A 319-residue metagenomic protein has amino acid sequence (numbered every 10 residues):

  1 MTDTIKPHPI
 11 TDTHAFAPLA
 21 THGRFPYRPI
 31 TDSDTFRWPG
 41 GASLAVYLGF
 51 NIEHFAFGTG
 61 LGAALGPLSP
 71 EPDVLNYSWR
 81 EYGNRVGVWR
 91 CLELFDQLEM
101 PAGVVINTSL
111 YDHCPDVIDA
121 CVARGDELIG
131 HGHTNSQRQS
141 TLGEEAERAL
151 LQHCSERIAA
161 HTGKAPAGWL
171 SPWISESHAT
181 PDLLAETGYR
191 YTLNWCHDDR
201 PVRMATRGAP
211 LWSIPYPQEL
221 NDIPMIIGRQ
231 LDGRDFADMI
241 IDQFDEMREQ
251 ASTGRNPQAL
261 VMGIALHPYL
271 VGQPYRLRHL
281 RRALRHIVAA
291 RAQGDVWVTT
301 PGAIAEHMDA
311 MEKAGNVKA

Functional and structural regions predicted by a protein language model:
D3-G40, E156-P257: Active-site-adjacent pocket scaffolds in enzyme catalytic domains
H8-E127, H279, D295: Active-site beta->alpha N-cap acidic-glycine motif
P29, Y191, I241-A319: C-terminal domain-boundary segment and adjacent tail
T59-G62, V117, P181-L183, R203-A205 (+2 more regions): Short aromatic-enriched loop/helix-cap "lid" or pocket-rim segments at secondary-structure transitions that line
P70-P72, W89, D96-S177, A209-P210 (+2 more regions): Metal-dependent polysaccharide deacetylase catalytic core of the NodB/CE4 family, i.e., the active-site-bearing domain
L94-L98, A120, R124, R157 (+3 more regions): Alpha-helical structural signal in soluble globular domains
E127-H131, G188-W195, A319: Short hydrophobic/aromatic-enriched beta-strand-loop microsegments
L142-L150, L231-D235, Y275-H279: Alpha-helix N-cap and loop-to-helix initiation/capping positions
